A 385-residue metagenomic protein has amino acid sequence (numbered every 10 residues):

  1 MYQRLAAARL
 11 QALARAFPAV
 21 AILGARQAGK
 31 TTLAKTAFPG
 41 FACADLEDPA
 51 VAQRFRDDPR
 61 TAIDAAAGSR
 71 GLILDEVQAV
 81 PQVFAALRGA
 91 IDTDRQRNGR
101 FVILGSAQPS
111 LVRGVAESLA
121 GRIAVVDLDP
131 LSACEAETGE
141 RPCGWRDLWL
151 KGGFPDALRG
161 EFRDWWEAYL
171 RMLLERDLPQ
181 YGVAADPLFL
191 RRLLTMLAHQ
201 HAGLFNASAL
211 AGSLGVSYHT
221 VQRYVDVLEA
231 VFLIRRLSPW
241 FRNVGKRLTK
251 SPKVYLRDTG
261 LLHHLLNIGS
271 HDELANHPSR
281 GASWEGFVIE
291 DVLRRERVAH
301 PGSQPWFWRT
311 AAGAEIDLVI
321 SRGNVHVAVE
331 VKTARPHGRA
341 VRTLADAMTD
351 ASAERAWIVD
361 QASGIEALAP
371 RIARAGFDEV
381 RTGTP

Functional and structural regions predicted by a protein language model:
M1-A14: Pre-Walker A adenine-sensing motif
I22: Hydrophobic anchor at the beta1->P-loop junction of P-loop NTPases
K30-T31: Conserved lysine of the Walker
A42-G71: Short glycine-rich substrate-engagement loop in P-loop NTPases that contacts/grips substrate
F84-I103, A107-P109, E117: Conserved catalytic/switch belt of AAA+ P-loop NTPases
P109-V125, R141: Short regulatory helix/loop adjacent to the ATP-binding pocket of P-loop NTPases
P130, E140, A362-P385: Domain-level recognition of nuclease-like catalytic cores that cleave nucleotide substrates
R159, R163-H326: Accessory nucleic acid-recognition modules appended to NTPase machines
